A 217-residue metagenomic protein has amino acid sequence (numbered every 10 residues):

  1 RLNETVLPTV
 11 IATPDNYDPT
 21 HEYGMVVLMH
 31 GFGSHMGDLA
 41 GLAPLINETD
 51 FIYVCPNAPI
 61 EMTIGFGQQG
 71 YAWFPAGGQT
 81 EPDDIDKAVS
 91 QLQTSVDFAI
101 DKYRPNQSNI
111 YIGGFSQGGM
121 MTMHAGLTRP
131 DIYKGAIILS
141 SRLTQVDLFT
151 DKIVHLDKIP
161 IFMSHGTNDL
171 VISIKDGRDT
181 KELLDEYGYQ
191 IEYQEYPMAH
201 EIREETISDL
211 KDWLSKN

Functional and structural regions predicted by a protein language model:
N3-P105: Serine-hydrolase catalytic machinery in alpha/beta-hydrolase-like enzymes
H30-F32, G113-F115, G166: Conserved alpha/beta-hydrolase "nucleophile elbow" surrounding the catalytic nucleophile
S34-H35, E61, T144, L170 (+1 more regions): Active-site loop signature of alpha/beta-hydrolase-fold enzymes
L45-E48, K152-K158: Short, conserved loop/helix-junction motifs that constitute active-site signature segments in enzyme catalytic cores
N57, G113, I137-S140, S164 (+1 more regions): Alpha/beta-hydrolase-fold catalytic nucleophile elbow
S108-L156: Primarily recognizes the serine-hydrolase "nucleophile elbow" in alpha/beta-hydrolase and SGNH/GDSL folds
F162, K175-N217: C-terminal catalytic histidine-bearing segment of alpha/beta-hydrolase fold enzymes
F162-H165, D169: Short beta-strand/loop motif that positions the catalytic acidic residue of the alpha/beta-hydrolase fold
